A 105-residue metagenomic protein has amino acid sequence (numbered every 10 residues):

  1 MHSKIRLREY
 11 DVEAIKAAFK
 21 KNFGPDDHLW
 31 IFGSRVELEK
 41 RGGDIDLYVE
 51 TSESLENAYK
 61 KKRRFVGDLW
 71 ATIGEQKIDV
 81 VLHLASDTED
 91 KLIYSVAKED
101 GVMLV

Functional and structural regions predicted by a protein language model:
M1-W30, V36-G42, T51-V105: Catalytic core of pol beta-like nucleotidyltransferases
